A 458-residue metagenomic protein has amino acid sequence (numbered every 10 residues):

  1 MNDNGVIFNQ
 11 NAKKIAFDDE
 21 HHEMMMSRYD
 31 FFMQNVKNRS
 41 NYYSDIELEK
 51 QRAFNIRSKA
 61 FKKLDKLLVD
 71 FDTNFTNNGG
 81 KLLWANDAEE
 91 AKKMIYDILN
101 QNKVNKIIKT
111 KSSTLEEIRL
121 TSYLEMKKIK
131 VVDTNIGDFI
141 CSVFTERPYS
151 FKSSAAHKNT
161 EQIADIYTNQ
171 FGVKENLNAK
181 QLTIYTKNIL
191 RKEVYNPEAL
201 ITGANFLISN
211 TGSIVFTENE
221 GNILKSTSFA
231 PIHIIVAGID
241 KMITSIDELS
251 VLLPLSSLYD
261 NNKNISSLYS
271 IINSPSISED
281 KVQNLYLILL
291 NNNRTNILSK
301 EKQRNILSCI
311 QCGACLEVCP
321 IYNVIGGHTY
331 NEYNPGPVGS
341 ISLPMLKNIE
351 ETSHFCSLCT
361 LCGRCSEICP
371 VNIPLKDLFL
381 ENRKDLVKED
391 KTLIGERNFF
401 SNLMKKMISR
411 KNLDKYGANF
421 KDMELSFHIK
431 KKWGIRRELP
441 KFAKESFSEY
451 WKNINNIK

Functional and structural regions predicted by a protein language model:
M1-K302: The feature marks the mature, well-folded catalytic cores of soluble enzymes
N4-Y29, E381, E396-K458: Intrinsic disorder at enzyme termini
K63, N135, N159, N178-A179 (+7 more regions): Secondary-structure junction/capping motif
N135-S142, I163-T168, K187, S256-N261 (+3 more regions): A short, terminal or domain-edge coil/loop segment
P148, P197, P231, P254 (+6 more regions): Proline-rich intrinsically disordered, low-complexity coils
A179-R191, L200, L268-N273, I277 (+3 more regions): Amphipathic, soluble alpha/beta structural segments
E279-I306, L316, Y322-K430, I435: Ferredoxin-type iron-sulfur electron-transfer modules in oxidoreductases and energy-metabolism complexes
C309, G313: Phosphate-binding glycine-rich loops and their immediate beta-loop-alpha structural context
